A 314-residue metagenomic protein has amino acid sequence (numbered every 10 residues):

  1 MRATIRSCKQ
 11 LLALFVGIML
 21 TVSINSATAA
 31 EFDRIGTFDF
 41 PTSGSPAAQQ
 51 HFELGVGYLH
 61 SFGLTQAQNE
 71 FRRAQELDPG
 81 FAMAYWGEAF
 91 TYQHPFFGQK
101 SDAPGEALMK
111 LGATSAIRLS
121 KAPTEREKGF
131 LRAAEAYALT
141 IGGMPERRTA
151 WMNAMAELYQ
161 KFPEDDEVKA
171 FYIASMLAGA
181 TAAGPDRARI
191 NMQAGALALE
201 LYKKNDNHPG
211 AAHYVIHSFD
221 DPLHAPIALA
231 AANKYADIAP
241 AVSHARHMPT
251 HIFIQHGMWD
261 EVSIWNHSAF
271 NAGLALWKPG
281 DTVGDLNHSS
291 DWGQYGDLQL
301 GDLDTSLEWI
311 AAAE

Functional and structural regions predicted by a protein language model:
M1-K9: N-terminal secretory signal peptides that target proteins for export/translocation
L11-S23: Bacterial N-terminal signal peptides
I24-A29: Sec/Tat signal peptide C-region and signal peptidase I cleavage site
A30-E164, K169-V242, R246-H256, S268 (+2 more regions): Short coil/linker segments at helix-helix boundaries
D302-E314: Long hydrophobic segments that form regular secondary structure
